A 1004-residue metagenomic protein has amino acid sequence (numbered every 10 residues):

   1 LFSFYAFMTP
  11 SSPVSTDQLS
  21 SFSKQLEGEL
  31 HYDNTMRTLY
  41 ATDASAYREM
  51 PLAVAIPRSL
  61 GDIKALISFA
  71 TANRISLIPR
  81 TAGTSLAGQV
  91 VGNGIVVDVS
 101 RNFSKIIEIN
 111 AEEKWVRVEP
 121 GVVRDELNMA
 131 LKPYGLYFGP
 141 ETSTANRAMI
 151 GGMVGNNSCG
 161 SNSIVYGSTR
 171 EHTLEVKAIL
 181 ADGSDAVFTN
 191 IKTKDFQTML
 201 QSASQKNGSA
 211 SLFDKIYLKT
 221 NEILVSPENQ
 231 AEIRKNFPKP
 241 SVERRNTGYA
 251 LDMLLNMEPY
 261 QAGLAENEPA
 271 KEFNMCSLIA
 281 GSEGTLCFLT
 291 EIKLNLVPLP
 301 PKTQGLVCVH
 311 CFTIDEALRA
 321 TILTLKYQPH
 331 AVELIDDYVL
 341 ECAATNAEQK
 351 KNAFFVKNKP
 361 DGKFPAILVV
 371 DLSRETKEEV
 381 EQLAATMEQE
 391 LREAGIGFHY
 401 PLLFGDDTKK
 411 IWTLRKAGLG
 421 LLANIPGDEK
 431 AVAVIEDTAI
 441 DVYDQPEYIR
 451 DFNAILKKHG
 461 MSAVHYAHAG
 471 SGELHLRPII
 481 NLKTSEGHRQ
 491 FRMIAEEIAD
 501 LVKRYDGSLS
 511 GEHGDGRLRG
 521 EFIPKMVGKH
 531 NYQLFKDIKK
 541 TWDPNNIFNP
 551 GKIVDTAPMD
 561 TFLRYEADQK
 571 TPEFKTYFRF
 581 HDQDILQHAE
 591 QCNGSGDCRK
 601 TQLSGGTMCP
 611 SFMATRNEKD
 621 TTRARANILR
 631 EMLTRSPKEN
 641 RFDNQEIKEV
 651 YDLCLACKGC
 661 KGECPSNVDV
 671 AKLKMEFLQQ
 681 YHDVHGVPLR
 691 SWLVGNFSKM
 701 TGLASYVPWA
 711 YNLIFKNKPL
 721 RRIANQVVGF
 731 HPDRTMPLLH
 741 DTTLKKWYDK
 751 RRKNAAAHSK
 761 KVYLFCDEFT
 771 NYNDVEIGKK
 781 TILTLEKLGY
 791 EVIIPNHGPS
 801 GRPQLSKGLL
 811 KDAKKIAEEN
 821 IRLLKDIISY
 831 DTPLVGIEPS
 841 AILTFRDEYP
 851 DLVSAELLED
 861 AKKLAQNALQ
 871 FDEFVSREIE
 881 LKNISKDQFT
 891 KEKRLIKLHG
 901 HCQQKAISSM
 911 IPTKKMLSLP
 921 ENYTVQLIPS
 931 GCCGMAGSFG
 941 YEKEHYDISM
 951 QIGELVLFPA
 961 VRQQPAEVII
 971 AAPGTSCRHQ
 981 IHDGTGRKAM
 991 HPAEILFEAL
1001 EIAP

Functional and structural regions predicted by a protein language model:
F2-A72, T84-K114, S143, T285-Q304 (+3 more regions): N-terminal flexible segment immediately upstream of the FAD-binding catalytic core in FAD-dependent oxidoreductases
P10, F22, S45-L77, I95 (+6 more regions): N-terminal glycine-rich flavin-associated loop
L19, E429, R504-L509, G516-L653 (+4 more regions): Ferredoxin-type iron-sulfur electron-transfer modules and their immediate structural context
M36, S85-G88, T144-G151, K239 (+16 more regions): A glycine-rich phosphate-binding loop feature that marks nucleotide/adenosyl-phosphate handling sites
S45, G155, S163-Y166, T173-T413 (+4 more regions): C-terminal substrate-binding/cap subdomain adjacent to the FAD-binding core in PCMH-type and related FAD-linked
L200-L264, E268-K271, K536, W542-P610 (+3 more regions): Flexible inter-domain linker/hinge segments
I292-V297, K326-E429, A467-A469, A614-L629 (+6 more regions): Terminal amphipathic helices with adjacent charged low-complexity linkers/tails
D543, P550, Y565, A671-P1004: Iron-sulfur cluster-binding electron-transfer modules in prokaryotic oxidoreductases
